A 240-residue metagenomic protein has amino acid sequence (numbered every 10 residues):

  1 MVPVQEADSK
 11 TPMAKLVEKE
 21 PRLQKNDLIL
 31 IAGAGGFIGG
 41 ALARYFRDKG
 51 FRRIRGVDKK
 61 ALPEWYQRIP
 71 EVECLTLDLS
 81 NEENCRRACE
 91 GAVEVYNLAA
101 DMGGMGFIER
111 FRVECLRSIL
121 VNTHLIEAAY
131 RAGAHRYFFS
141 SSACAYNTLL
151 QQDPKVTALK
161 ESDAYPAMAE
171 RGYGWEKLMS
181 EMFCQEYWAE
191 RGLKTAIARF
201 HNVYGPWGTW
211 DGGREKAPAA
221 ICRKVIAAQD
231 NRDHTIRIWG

Functional and structural regions predicted by a protein language model:
M1-L30, R44: Non-catalytic terminal and boundary segments that flank Rossmann-like NAD(P)-dependent oxidoreductase
L28-K49: N-terminal Rossmann NAD(P)H-binding glycine-rich loop of SDR-like oxidoreductase domains
A32, V57, V95-D101, Y137-A143 (+1 more regions): SDR active-site strand-loop-helix element
F51-A61: Conserved glycine-rich Rossmann-like NAD(P)H-binding loop of the short-chain dehydrogenase/reductase
V72, T76-L120, A128-R131, T148: NAD(P)H-binding glycine-rich loop region in Rossmannoid oxidoreductase-like domains and their noncatalytic homologs
N97, T123-E170, A196: Conserved Rossmann-fold NAD(P)-dependent oxidoreductase catalytic core, especially the SDR/UDP-sugar
L149-A158, M182-G240: NAD(P)-dependent short-chain dehydrogenase/reductase
G172, E176: Active-site helix of classical SDR
